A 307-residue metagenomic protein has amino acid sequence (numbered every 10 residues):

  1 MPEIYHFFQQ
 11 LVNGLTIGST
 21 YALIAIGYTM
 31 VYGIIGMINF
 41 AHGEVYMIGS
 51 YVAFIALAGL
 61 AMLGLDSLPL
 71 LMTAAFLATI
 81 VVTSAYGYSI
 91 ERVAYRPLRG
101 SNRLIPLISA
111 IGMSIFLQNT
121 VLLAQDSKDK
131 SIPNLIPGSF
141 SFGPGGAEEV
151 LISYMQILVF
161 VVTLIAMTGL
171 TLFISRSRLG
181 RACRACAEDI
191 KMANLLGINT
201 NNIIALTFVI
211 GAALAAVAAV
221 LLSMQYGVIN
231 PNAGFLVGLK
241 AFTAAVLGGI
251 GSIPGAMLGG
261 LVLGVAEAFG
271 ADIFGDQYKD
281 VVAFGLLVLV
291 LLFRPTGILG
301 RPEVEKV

Functional and structural regions predicted by a protein language model:
M1-A25, V52, L63-A75, S101-I105 (+2 more regions): Membrane-interfacial amphipathic/re-entrant helices at transmembrane-helix boundaries
P2-T20, S127, F173-R178, I204-A245 (+1 more regions): Inter-helical junctions in multi-pass inner-membrane proteins, predominant in energy-converting antiporter-like
F7-A58, S89, V93-I105, L247-I253: Single transmembrane alpha-helix segments in multi-pass membrane proteins
G33-A41, A85-D129, F173-G180, F235-G238 (+2 more regions): Short loop segments and helix-boundary regions at transmembrane helix junctions of multi-pass inner-membrane proteins
G43-V45, Y226-I253, G259, A283 (+1 more regions): Glycine-rich helix-loop "coupling/hinge" segments at transmembrane-helix boundaries in multipass transporters
L63-M113, T120, L258-L263, E267 (+1 more regions): Alpha-helical transmembrane segments within multi-pass membrane transporters and channels
P97-L98, P106-R176, I203, F269 (+4 more regions): Transmembrane helix-bundle core of multi-pass membrane transporters and related energy-transducing complexes
E148-I229, I253-L258: Helix-loop-helix "hairpin" substructures at the membrane interface of multi-pass membrane proteins
